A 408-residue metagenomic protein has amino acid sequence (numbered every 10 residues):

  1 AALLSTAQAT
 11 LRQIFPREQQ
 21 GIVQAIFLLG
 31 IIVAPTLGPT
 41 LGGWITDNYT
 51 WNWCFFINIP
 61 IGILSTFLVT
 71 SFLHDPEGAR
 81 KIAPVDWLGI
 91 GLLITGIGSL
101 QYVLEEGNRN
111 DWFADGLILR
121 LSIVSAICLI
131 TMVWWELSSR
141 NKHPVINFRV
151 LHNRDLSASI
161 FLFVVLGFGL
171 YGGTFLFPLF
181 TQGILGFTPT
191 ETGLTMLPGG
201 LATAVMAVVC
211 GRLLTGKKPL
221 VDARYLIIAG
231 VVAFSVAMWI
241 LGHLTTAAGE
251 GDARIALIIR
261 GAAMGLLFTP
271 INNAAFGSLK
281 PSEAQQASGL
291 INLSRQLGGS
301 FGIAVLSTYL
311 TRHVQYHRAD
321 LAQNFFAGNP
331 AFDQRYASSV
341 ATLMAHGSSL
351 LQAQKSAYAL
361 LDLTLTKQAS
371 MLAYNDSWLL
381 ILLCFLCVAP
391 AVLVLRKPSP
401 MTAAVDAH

Functional and structural regions predicted by a protein language model:
A1-L93, Y102, E106, D115-G116: Helix-loop-helix hairpins in multi-pass membrane proteins, especially solute transporters
F27-P35, P39, G89, L93 (+5 more regions): Structural signature of transmembrane alpha-helices in multi-pass secondary transporters
L28, T50, I57, S65 (+6 more regions): Transmembrane core module of solute transporters
T36-L37, G173, L179, L185-T192 (+1 more regions): Small-residue-rich alpha-helical segments with characteristic i,i+4
L41-Y49, L104, T181-Q182, L213-T215 (+2 more regions): Interfacial helix-cap and linker-helix signal at transmembrane-aqueous boundaries of multi-pass secondary transporters
P60-G78, G96-E106, S125-R140, A389-R396: C-terminal membrane-cytosol helix-exit motif in multi-pass small-molecule transporters
L64, A274, L290-K397, V405-H408: Hydrophobic transmembrane architecture of multi-pass small-molecule transporters
